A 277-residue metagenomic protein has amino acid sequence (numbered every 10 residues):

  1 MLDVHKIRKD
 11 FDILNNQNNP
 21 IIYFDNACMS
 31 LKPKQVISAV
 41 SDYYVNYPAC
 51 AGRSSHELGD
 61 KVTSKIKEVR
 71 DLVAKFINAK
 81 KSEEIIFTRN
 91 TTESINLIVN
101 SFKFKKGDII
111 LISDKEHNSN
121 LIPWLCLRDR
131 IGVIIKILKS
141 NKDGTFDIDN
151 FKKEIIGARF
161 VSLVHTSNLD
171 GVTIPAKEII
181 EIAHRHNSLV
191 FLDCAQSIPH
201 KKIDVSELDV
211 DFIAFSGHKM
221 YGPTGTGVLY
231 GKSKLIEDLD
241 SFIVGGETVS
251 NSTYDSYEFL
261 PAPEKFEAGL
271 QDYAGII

Functional and structural regions predicted by a protein language model:
M1-I277: Pyridoxal 5′-phosphate
